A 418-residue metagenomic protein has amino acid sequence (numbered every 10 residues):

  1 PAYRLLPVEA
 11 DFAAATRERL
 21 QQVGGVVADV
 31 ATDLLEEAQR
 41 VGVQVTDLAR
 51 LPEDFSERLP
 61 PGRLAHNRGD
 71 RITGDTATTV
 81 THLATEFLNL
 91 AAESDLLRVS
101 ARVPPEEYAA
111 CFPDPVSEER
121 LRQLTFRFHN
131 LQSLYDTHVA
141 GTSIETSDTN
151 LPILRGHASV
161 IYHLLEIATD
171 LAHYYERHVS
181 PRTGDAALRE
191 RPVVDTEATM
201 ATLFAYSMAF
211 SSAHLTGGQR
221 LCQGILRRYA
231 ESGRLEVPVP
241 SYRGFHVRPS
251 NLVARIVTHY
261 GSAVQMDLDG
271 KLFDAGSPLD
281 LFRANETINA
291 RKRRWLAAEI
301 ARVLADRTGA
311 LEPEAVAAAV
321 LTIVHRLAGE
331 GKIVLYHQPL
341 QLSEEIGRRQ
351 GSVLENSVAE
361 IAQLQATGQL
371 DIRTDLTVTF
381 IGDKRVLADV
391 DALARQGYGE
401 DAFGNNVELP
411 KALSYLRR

Functional and structural regions predicted by a protein language model:
P1-C222, K292-R418: Long, compositionally biased, glycine/small-hydrophobic-enriched stretches that function as flexible linkers, tethers
L154-H157, V239, R243: Conserved phosphate/pyrophosphate-binding and hydrolysis machinery centered on Walker-type P-loop NTPases, extending
R220-E231: A short mid-domain helix/strand-loop element embedded in enzyme catalytic domains that forms or borders the active-site
E231-S241: Short amphipathic
S241-H259, K271-K292: Amphipathic alpha-helical interaction surfaces in cytosolic regulatory modules
G261-A263: Helix-loop-beta junctions that constitute the ligand-sensing/allosteric loops of cytosolic regulatory sensor domains
